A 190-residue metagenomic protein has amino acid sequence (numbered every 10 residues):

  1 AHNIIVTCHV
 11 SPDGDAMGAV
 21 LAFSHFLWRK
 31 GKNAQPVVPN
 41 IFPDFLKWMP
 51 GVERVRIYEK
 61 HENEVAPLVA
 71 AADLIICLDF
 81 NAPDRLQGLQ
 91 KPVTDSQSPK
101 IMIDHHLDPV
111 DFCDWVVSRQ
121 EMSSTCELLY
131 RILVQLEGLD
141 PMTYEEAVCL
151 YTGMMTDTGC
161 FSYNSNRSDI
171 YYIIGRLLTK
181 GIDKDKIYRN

Functional and structural regions predicted by a protein language model:
A1-V10, A22-W28, V110-N190: A structured phosphate/pyrophosphate-recognition subdomain
I4-A71: Anionic-ligand anchoring segments at beta-strand to alpha-helix junctions in alpha/beta enzyme folds, i.e., glycine
D13, F23, L46, I76 (+3 more regions): Divalent metal-coordination and catalytic microenvironments
A19, G88-K91, I173: A short acidic, amphipathic alpha-helical/loop segment
F26, V52-R56, K91-P99, Q135 (+1 more regions): A glycine- and small-aliphatic-rich helix-loop capping segment at beta-alpha/alpha-beta transitions that lines
R56-W115: Active-site cofactor/cluster-binding pocket
